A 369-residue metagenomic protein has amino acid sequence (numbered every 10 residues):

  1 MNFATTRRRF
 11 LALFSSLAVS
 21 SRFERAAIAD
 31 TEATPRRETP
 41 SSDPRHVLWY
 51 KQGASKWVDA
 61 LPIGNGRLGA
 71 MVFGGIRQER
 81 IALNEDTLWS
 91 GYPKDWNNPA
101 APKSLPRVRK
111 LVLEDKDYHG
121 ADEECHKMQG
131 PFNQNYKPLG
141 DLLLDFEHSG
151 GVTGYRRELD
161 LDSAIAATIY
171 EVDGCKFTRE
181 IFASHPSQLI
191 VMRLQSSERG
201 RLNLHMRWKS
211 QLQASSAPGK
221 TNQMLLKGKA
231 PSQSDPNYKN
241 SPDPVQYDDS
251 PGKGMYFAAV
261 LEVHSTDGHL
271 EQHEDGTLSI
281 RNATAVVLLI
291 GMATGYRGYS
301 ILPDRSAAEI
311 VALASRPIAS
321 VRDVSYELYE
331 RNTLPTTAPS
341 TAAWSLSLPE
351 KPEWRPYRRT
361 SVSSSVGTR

Functional and structural regions predicted by a protein language model:
N2-A4, R9-D30: N-terminal export signals
E32-R369: Aromatic-residue-lined binding/catalytic grooves and analogous aromatic/hydrophobic interfacial grooves in multimeric
